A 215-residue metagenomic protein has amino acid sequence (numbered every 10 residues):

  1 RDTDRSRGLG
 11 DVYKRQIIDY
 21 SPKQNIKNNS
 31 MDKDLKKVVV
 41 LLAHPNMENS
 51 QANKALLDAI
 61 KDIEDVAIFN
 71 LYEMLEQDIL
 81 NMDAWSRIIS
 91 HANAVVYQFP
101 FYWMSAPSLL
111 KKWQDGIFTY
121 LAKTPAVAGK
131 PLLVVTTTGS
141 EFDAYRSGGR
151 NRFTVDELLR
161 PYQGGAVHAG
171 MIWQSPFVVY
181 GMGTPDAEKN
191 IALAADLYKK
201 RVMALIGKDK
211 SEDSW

Functional and structural regions predicted by a protein language model:
R1-Q16: Single conserved hydrophobic/aromatic residue that forms the stacking wall/gate of nucleotide- or nucleobase-binding
K14-R15, D19-M31: Short, Lys/Arg-enriched N-terminal segments with co-localized hydrophobic residues within the first ~10-30 amino acids
D32-E64: N-terminal beta1-alpha1 ligand-phosphate binding loop
A43, L71, T137: Cofactor-binding loop segments of dinucleotide-utilizing enzymes, especially the Rossmann-like FAD- and NAD(P)+-binding
L57-K61, Q163-W215: Glycine-rich phosphate/pyrophosphate-binding loop and the adjoining helix
D65-D78: A short beta-strand-loop structural module common to alpha/beta enzyme folds
L75-D83, D186-N190: Structural motif
N81-Q163, A169: Helix-loop-strand module that forms the ligand-binding subsite of alpha/beta enzymes
